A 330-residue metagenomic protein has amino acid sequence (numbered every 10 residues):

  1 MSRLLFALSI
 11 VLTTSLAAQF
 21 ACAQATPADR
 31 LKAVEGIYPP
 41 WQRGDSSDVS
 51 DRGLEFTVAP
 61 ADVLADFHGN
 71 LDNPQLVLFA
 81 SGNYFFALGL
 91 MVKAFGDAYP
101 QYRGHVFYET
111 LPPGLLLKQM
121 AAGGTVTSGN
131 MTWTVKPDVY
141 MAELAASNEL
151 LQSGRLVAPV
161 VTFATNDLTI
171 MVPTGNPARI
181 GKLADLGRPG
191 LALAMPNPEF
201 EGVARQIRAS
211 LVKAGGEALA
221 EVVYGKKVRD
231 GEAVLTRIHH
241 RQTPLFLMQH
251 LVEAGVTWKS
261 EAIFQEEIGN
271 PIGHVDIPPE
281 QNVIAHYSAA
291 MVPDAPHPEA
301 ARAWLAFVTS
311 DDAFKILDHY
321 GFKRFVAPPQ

Functional and structural regions predicted by a protein language model:
M1-L4: Positively charged n-region of N-terminal signal peptides that target proteins for export
A7-A17: Bacterial N-terminal signal peptides
C22-E109, P113-A121, N130-K136, L144-A145 (+3 more regions): Exported/periplasmic ABC-transporter solute-binding proteins
R155-L156: Hydrophobic/aromatic-rich structural module bridging two neighboring secondary-structure elements via a short loop
P159-F163: Short, glycine-/small- and polar/acidic-enriched structural segments that line small-molecule recognition paths
